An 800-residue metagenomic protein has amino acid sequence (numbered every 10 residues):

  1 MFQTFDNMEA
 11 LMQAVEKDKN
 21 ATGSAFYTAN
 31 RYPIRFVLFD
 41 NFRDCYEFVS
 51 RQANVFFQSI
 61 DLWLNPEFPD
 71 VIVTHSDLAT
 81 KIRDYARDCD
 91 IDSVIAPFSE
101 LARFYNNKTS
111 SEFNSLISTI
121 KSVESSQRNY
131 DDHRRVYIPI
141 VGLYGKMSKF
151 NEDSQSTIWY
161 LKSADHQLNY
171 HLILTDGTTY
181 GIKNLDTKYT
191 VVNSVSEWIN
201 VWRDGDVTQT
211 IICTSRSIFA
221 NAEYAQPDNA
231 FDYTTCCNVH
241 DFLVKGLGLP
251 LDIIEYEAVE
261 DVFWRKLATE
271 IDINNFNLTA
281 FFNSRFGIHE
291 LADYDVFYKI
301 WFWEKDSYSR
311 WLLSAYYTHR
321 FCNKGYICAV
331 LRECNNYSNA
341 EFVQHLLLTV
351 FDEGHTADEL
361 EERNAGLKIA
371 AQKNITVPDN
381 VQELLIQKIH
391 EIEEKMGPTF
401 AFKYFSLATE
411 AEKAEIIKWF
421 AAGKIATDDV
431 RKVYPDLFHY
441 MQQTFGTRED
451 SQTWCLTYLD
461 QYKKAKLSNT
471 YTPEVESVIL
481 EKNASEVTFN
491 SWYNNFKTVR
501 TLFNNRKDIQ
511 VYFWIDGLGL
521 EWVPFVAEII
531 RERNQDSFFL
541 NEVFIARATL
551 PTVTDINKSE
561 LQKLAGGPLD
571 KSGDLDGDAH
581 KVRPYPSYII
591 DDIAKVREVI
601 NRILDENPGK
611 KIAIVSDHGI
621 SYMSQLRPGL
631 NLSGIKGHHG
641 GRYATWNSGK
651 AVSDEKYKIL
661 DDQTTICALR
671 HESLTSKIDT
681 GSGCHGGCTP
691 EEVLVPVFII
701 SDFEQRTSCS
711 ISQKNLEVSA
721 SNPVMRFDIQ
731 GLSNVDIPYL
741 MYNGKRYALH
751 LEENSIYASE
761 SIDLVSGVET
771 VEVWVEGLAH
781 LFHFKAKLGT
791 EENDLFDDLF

Functional and structural regions predicted by a protein language model:
M1-Q510, G517-I612, S616-F800: …; additionally, a secondary subgroup of soluble metalloenzymes is captured
